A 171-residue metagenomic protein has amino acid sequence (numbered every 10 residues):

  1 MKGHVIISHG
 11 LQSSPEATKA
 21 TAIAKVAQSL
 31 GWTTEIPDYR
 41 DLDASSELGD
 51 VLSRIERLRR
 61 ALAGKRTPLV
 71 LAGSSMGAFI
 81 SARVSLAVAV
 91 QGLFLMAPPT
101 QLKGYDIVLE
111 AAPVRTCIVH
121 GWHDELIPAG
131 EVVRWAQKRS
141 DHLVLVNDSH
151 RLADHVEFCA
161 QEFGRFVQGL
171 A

Functional and structural regions predicted by a protein language model:
K2-P68, I80-R83: Serine-hydrolase catalytic machinery in alpha/beta-hydrolase-like enzymes
E16, E125-E131: Conserved alpha/beta-hydrolase "acid-adjacent" motif
T21, A153-Q168: Post-His helix in hydrolase/transferase enzymes
T33-E35, Q137-L152: Catalytic histidine neighborhood in serine/cysteine hydrolases with alpha/beta-hydrolase-type architecture
V70-L71, L93: Conserved alpha/beta-hydrolase fold motif
S74-A78: Active-site loop->helix "elbow" adjoining a glycine-rich segment at hydrolase catalytic centers
A89-Q101: A conserved short beta-strand
A112, I118-H120, D124: Short beta-strand/loop motif that positions the catalytic acidic residue of the alpha/beta-hydrolase fold
